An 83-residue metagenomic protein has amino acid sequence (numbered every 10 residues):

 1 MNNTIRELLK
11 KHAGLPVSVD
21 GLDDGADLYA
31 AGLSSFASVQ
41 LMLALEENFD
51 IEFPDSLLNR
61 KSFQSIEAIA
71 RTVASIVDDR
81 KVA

Functional and structural regions predicted by a protein language model:
M1-L33, A37-M42, E47-A83: Phosphopantetheine-dependent thiolation modules in NRPS/PKS and related acyl-activating systems
